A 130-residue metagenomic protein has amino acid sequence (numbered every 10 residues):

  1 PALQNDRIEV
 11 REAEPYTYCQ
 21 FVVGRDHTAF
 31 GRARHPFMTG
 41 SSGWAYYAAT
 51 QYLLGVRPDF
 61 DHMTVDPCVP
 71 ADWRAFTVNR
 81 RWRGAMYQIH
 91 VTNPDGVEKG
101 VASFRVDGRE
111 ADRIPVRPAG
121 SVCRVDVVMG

Functional and structural regions predicted by a protein language model:
P1-G130: Non-catalytic C-terminal accessory modules of carbohydrate-active enzymes
